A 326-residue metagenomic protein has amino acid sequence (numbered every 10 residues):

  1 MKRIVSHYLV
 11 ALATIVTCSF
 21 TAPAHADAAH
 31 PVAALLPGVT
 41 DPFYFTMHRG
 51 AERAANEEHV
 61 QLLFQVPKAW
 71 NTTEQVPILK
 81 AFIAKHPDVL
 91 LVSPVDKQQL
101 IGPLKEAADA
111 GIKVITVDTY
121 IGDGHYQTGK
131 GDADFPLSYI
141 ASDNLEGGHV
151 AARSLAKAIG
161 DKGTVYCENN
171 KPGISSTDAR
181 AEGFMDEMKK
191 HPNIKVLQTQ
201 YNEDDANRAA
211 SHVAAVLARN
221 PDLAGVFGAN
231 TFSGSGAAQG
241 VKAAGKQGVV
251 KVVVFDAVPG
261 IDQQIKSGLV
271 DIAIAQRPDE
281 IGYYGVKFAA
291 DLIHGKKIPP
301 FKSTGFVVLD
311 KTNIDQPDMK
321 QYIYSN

Functional and structural regions predicted by a protein language model:
M1-V10: Bacterial N-terminal signal peptides that target proteins for export
R3, H25-N326: A residue-level marker of the well-folded mature domains of exported/periplasmic proteins
V10-S19: Bacterial N-terminal signal peptides
T21-P23: N-terminal signal peptide c-region/cleavage motif recognized by signal peptidases
